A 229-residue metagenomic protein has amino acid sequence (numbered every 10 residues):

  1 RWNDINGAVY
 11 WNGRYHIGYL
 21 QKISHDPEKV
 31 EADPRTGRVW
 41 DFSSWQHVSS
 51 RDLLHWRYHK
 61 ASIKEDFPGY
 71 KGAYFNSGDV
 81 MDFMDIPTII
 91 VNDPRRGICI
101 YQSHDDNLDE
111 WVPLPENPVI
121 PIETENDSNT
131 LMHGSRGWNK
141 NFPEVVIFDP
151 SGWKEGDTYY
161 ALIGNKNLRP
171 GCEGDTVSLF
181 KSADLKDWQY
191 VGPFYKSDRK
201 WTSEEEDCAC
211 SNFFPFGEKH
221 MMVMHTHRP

Functional and structural regions predicted by a protein language model:
R1-D149, W153-E204, P215-P229: Beta-rich carbohydrate-recognition and catalytic domains
A209-S211: Functional cores that coordinate and move charged inorganic groups
